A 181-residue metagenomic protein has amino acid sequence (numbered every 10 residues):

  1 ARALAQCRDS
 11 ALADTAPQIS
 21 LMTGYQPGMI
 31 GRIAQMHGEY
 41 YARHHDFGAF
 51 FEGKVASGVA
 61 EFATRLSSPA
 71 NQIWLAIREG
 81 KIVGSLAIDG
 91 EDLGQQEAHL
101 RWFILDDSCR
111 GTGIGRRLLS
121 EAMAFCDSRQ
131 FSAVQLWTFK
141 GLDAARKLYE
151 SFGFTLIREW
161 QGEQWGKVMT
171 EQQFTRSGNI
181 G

Functional and structural regions predicted by a protein language model:
A1-Q18: Amphipathic alpha-helical dimerization/coiled-coil segments that flank or bridge DNA-binding/regulatory modules
A3, C7, M29, S132-G181: C-terminal "cap" of GNAT-fold acetyltransferases
P17, G84, Q96, S132 (+1 more regions): Residue-level signal for beta-strand positions within conserved beta-sheet cores that form or flank
T23-S108, L119-E121, F125, R129 (+2 more regions): Acetyl-CoA-dependent GNAT
D106-T112, K140-G141: Active-site acidic-Proline motif in GNAT/NAT acetyltransferases
G113, R117: Short alpha-helical segment within the catalytic ATP-binding CA
